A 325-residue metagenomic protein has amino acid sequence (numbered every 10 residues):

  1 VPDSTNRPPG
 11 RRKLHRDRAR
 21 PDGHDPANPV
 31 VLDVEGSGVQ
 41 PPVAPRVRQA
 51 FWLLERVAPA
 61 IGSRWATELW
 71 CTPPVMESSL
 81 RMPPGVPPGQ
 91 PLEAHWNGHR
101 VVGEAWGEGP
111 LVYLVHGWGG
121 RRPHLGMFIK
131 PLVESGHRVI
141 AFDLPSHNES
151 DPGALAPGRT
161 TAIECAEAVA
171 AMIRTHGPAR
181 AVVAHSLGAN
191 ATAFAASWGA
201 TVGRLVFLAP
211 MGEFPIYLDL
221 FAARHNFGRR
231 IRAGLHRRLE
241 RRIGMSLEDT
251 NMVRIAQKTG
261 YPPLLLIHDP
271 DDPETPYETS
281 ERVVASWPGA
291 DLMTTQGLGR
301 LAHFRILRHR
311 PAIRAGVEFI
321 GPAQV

Functional and structural regions predicted by a protein language model:
T5-D22, L32-A94: An N-terminal hydrophobic leader/cap segment in hydrolases
R122, I129-P152: Conserved alpha/beta-hydrolase
P157-R180: Alpha/beta-hydrolase active-site loop
V183-T192: Gly/Ala-rich beta-loop-alpha elbow adjacent to hydrolase catalytic centers
W198-M245: Hydrolase active-site cap/lid region
T259-G260, L265-H268, D272: Short beta-strand/loop motif that positions the catalytic acidic residue of the alpha/beta-hydrolase fold
P273-T279: Conserved alpha/beta-hydrolase "acid-adjacent" motif
L298-P311: Catalytic histidine-centered segment of alpha/beta-hydrolase-like enzymes
